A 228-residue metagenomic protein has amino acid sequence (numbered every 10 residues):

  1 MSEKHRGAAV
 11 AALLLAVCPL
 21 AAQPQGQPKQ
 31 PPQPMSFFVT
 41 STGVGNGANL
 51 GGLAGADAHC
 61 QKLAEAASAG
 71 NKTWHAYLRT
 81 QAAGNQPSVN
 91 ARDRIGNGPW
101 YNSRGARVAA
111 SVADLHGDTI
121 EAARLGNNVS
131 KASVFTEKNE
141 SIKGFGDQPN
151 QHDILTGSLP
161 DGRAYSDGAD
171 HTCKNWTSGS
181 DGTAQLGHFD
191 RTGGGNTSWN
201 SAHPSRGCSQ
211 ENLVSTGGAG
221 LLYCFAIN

Functional and structural regions predicted by a protein language model:
M1, P19-A21: A composition/secondary-structure signal for short, hydrophobic, low-basic-content segments with alpha-helix propensity
M1-V10: Bacterial N-terminal signal peptides that target proteins for export
V10-P19: Bacterial N-terminal signal peptides
Q23-N228: Secreted/extracellular ectodomain signature
